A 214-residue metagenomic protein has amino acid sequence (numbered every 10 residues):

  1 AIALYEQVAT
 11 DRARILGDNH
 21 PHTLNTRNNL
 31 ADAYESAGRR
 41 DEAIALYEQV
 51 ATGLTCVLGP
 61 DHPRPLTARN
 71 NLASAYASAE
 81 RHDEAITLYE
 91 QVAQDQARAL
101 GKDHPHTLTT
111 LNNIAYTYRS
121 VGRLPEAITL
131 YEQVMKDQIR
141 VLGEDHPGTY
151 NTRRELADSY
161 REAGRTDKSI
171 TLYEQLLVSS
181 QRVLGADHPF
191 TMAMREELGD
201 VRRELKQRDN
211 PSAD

Functional and structural regions predicted by a protein language model:
A1-D214: Intrinsic-disorder-linked linear interaction elements in eukaryotic regulatory proteins
